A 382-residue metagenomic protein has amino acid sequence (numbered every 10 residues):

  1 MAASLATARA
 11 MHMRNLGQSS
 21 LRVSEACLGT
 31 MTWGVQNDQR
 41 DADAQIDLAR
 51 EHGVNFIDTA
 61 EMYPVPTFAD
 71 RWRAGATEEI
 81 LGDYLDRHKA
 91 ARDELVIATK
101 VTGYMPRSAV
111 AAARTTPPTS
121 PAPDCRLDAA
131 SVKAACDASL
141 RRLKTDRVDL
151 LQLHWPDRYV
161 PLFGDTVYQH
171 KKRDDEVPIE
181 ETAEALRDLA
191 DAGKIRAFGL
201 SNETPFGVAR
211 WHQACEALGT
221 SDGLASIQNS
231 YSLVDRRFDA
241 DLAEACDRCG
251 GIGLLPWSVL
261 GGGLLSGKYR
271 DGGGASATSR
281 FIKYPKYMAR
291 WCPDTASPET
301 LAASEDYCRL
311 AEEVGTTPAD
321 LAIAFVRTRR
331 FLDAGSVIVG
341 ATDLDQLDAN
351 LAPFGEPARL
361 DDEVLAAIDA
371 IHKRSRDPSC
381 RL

Functional and structural regions predicted by a protein language model:
A2-K100, A130, D146, A277: N-terminal binding-site loop/beta-alpha segment at the start of enzyme catalytic domains that lines or forms
N15, V23-C27, N55-F56, E94-K100 (+5 more regions): Structural preference for beta-strand elements that scaffold enzyme active sites
G17-Q36, A98-P123, Q152-V167: N-terminal small/glycine-rich loop or linker at the start of catalytic domains across soluble metabolic enzymes
V35, V65, D70, P156-S375 (+1 more regions): Beta/alpha (TIM)-barrel catalytic core signal, keyed to glycine-rich beta->alpha loops juxtaposed to Asp/Glu that bind
N37-R50, D128-R142, A183-E184, V208-H212: Short, acidic/polar
R50, R141-K144, D191, D247: Non-catalytic positions within long, well-ordered alpha-helices that form the structural scaffold/packing of enzyme
K89-V110, G251-G263: Glycine-rich, aromatic-flanked loop segments that form ligand/cofactor-binding clefts across common enzyme folds
S108-Q152, V160, S230, V234: Active-site gating/metal-coordination segments in enzymes
